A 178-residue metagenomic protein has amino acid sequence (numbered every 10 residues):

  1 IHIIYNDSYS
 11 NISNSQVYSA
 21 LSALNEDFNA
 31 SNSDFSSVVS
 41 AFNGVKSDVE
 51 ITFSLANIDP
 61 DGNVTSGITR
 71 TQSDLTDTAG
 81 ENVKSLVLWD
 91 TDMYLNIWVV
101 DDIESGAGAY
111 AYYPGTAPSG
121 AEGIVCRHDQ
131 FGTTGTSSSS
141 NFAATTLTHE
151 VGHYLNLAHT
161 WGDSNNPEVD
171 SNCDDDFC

Functional and structural regions predicted by a protein language model:
I1-N25, V100: Fold-level signature of zinc-dependent metallopeptidase catalytic domains
S19-C178: Metzincin-family zinc-dependent endopeptidase catalytic domain
